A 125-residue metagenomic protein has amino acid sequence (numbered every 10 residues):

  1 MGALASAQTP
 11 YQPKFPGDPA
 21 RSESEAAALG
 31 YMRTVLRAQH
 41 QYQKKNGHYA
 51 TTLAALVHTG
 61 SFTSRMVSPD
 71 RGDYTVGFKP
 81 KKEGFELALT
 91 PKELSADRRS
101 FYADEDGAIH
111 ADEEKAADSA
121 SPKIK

Functional and structural regions predicted by a protein language model:
L4-A5: Cleavable N-terminal signal peptides
T9-E23, G30, T34-R98, A103-D106 (+2 more regions): Extracellular/periplasmic head regions of type IV pilus-like filament subunits
